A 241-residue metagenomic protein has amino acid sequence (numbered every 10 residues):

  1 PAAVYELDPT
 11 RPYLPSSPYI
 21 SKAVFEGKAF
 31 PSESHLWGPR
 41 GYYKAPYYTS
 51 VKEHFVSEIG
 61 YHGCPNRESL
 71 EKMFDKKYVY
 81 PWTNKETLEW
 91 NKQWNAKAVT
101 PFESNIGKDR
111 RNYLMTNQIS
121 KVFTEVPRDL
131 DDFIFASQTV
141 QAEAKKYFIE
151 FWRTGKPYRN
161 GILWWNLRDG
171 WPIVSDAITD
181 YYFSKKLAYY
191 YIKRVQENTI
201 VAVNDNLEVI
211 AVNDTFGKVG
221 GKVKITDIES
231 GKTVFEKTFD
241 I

Functional and structural regions predicted by a protein language model:
P1-F55, I59, G221, G231: Polar, glycine-rich mid-to-C-terminal structural blocks that act as macromolecule-binding/assembly scaffolds
A2-Y5, G41-V219, F235: Substrate-binding clefts and catalytic carboxylate motifs of secreted carbohydrate-active enzymes
G221-I241: Intrinsically disordered, low-complexity Pro/Gly/Ser/Thr-rich segments with frequent PxxP/GP/PP motifs and embedded
